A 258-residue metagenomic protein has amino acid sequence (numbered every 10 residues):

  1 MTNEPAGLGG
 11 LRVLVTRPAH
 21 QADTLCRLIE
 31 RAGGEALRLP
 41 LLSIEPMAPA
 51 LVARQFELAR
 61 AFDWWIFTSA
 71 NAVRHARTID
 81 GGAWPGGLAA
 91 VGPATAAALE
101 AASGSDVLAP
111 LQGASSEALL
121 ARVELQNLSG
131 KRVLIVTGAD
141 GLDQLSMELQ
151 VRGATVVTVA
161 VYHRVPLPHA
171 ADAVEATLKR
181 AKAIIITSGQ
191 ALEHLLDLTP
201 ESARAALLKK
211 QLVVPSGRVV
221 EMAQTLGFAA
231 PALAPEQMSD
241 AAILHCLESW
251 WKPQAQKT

Functional and structural regions predicted by a protein language model:
M1-T258: Signature of uroporphyrinogen-III synthase
